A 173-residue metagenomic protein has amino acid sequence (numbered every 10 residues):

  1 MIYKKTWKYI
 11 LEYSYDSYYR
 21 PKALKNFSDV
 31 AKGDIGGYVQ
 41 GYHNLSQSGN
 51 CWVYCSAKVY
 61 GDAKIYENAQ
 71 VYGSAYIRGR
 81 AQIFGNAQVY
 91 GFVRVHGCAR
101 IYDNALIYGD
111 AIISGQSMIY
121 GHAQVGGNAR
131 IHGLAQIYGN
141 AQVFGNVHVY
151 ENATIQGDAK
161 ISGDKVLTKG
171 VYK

Functional and structural regions predicted by a protein language model:
M1-N50, H122, D158, D164 (+1 more regions): Terminal amphipathic alpha-helical/low-complexity segments used for targeting or macromolecular assembly
C51-A63: Short, compact, well-ordered microdomains
Q70-K173: Glycine-rich hexapeptide-repeat left-handed beta-helix
